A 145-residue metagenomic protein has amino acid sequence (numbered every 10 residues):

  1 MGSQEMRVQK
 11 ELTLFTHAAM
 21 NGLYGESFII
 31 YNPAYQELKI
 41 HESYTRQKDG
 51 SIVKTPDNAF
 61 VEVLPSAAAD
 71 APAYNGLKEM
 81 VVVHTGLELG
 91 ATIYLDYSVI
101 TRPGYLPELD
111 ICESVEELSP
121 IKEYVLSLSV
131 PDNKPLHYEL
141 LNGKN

Functional and structural regions predicted by a protein language model:
M1-N145: Beta-strand-rich, non-transmembrane domain signature
